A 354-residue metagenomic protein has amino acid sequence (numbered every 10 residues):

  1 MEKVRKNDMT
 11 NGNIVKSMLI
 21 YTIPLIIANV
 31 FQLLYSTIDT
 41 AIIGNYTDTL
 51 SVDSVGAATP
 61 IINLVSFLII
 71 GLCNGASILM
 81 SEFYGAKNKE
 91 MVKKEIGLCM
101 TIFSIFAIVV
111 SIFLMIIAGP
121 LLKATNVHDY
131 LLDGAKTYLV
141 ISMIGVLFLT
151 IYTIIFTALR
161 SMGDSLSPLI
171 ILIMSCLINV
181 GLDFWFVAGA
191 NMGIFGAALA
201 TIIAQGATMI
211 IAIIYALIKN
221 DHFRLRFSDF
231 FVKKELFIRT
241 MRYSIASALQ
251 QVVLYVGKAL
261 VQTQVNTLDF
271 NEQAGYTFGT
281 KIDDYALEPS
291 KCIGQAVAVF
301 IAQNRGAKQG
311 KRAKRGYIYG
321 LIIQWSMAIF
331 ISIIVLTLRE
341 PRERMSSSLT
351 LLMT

Functional and structural regions predicted by a protein language model:
M1-Y21, T201, I210-L254: Interhelical loop/hinge segments that connect adjacent transmembrane helices in multipass membrane
T10-N11, L166, C176-M209, R339 (+1 more regions): Membrane-interface helix-loop junctions in multi-pass transport and translocation proteins
K16-S77, S81, R242-V265: Signature of the first transmembrane helix
T22, G56-T59, F103, L139-S142 (+7 more regions): Residue-level recognition of transmembrane alpha-helices in multi-pass small-molecule transporters/permeases
L34-D53, L122-D129, W185-M192, V252-K281 (+3 more regions): Helix-terminus/linker motif at the lipid-water interface of multi-pass membrane proteins
T37, A41, L68, I108-G119 (+7 more regions): Membrane-embedded alpha-helical segments of multi-pass transporters/permeases
V52-I112, L149-P168, G275-R339: Small-residue-rich hydrophobic transmembrane alpha-helices
D129-Y152, D284, S290, T350-T354: Alpha-helical transmembrane segments of multi-pass membrane proteins
